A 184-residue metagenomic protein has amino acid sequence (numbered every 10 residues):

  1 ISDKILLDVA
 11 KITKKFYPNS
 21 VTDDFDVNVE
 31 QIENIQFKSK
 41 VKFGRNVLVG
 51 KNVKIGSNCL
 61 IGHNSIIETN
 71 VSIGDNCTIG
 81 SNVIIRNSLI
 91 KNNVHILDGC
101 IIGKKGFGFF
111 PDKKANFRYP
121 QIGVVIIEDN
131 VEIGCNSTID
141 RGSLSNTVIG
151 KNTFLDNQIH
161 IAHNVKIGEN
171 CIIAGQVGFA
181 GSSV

Functional and structural regions predicted by a protein language model:
I1-E33, S39-G44: Short, basic phosphate-binding NTP loop
V29-V184: Structural signal for interior beta-strand "rungs" in well-ordered beta-sheet cores of soluble enzyme domains
